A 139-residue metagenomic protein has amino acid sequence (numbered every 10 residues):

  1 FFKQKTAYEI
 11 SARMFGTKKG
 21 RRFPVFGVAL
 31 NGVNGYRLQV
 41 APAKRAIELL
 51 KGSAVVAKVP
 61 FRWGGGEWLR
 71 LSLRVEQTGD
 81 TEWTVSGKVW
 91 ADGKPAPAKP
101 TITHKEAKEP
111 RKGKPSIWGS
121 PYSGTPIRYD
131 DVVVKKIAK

Functional and structural regions predicted by a protein language model:
K5, E9-A54, A138: Secretory/extracellular carbohydrate-interaction modules and structurally similar beta-sandwich "look-alikes"
K5, N31, R62-G66, T78-D80 (+2 more regions): Surface-exposed coil/turn segments at beta-strand junctions on protein surfaces, enriched
A12, D130-V134: Extracellular beta-strand elements of beta-rich domains used for carbohydrate recognition/degradation or cell-matrix
A12, G66-G79, W83-V89: Short tryptophan-centered beta-strand motifs in secreted/extracellular beta-sheet-rich domains of glycan-recognition
M14-G16, L30, V75-Q77, V89-A91 (+2 more regions): Short beta-strand segments enriched in hydrophobic/aromatic residues within well-folded beta-rich domains
N34-Y36, V55-V59, K94-I102: Surface-exposed loop/edge segments in extracytoplasmic proteins
L50-S72: Short, aromatic/His-centered strand-loop micro-motif at the edge of beta-sheets
P95-R128: Flexible glycan-contacting loops in extracellular carbohydrate-active proteins
